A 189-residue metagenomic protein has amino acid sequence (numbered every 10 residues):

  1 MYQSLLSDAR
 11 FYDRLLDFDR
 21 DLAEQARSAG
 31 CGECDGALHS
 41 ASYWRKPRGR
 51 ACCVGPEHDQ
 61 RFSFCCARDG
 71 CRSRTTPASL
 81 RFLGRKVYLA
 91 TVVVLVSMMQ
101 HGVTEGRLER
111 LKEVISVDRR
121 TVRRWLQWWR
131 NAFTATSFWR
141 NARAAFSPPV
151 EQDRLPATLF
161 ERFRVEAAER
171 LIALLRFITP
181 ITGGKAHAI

Functional and structural regions predicted by a protein language model:
M1-D13, A23, R27, W128 (+1 more regions): Long C-terminal interaction/binding lobes of large macromolecular proteins
M1-L83: Short, conserved DNA-binding cores of transcription-related domains
C31, R119, G184-K185: Intrinsically disordered, low-complexity regions
R45, F82, M98, T179-P180: Compositionally biased, low-complexity repeat tracts
S63-C65, G70-D153: Short, positively charged, Gly/Tyr-enriched micro-motifs that form contact patches at catalytic or ligand/partner
